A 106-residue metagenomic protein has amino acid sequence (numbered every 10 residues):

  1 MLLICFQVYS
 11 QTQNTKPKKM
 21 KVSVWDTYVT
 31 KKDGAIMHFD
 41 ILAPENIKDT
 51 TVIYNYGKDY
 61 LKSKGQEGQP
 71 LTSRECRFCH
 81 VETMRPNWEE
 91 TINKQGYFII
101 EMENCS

Functional and structural regions predicted by a protein language model:
M1-T15: Bacterial Sec-dependent N-terminal signal peptides
L2-L3, L42, L61, L71: Generic detector of leucine side chains in alpha-helical contexts
Q13-K62: Charged, low-complexity intrinsically disordered tails and linkers
Y56-S106: Acidic, low-complexity intrinsically disordered segments
